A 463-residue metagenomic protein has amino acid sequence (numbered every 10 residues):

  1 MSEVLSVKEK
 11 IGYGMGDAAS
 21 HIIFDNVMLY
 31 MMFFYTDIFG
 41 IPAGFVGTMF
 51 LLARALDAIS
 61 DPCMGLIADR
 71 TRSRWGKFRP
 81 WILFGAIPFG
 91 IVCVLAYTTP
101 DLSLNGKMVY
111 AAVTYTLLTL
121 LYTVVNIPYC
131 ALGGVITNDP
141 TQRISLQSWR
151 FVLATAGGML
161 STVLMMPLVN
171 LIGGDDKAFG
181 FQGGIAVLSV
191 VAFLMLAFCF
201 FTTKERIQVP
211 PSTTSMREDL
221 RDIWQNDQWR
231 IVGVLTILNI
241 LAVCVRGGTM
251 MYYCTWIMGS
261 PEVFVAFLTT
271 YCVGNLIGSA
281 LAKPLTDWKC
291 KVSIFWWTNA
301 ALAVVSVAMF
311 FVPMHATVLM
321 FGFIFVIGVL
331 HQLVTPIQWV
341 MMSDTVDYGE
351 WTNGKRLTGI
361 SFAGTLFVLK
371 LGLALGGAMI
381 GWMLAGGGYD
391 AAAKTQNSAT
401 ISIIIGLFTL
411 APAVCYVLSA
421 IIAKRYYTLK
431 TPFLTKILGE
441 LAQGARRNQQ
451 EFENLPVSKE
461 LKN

Functional and structural regions predicted by a protein language model:
S2-N463: Membrane-embedded alpha-helical bundles of multi-pass transporters/translocases, especially carrier/permease families
